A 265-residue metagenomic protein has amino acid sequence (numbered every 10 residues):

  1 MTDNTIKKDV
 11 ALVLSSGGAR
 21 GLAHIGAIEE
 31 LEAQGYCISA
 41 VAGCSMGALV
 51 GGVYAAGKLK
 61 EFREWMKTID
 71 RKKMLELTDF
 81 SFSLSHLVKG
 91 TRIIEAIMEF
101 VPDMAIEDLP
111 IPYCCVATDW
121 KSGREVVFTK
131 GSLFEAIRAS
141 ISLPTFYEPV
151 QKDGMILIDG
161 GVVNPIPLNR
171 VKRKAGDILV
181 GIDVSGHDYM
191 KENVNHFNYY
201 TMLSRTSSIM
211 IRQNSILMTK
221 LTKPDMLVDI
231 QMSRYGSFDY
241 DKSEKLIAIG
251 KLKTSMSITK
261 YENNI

Functional and structural regions predicted by a protein language model:
M1-C44, G52-I265: Patatin-like phospholipase
